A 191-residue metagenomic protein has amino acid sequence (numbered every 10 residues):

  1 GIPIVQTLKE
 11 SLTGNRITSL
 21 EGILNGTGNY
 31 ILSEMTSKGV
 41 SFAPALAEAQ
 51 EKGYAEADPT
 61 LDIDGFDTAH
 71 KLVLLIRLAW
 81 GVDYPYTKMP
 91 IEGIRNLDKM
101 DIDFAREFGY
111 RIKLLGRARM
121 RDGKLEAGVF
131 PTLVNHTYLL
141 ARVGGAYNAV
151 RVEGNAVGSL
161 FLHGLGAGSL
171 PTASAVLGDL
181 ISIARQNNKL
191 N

Functional and structural regions predicted by a protein language model:
G1-A55, G65-D67, L74: Rossmann-like NAD(P)H-binding beta-loop-alpha module
P3, N15, S37-P44, I63-K71 (+4 more regions): Conserved active-site and cofactor/substrate-binding residues in soluble primary-metabolism enzymes
E10-R16, G22-L24, K38, R119-D122 (+2 more regions): Solvent-exposed alpha-helices and their adjacent loops that cap or buttress functional pockets in soluble metabolic
T18-L20, E56-I63, L162-A167: A short glycine-threonine-serine/GTX helix/turn-capping micro-motif
K38-S41, A79-Y86, S182-L190: Short helix-capping/linker segments at secondary-structure and domain boundaries
L46-A149: Substrate-binding/catalytic subdomain of NAD(P)-dependent oxidoreductase enzymes
Y138-N191: ATP-dependent carboxylate/acyl-activation modules
